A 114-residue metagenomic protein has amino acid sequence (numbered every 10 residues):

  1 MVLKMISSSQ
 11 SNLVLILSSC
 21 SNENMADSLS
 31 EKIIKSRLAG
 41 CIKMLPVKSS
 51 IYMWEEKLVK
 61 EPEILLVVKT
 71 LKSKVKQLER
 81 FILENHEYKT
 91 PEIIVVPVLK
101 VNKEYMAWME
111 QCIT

Functional and structural regions predicted by a protein language model:
M1-T114: Positively charged, small/polar-rich N-terminal and surface patches that mediate targeting and assembly and bind
